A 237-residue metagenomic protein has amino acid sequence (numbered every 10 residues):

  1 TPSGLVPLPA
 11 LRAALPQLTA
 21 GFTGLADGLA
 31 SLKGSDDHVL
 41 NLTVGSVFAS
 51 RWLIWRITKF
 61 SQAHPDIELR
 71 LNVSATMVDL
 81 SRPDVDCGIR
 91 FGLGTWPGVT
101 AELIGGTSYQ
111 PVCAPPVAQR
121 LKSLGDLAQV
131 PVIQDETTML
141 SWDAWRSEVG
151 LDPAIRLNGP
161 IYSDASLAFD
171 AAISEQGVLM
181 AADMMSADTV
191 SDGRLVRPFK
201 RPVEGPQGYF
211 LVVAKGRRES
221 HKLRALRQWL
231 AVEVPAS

Functional and structural regions predicted by a protein language model:
T1-P9, P198-F199: Beta-hairpin "wing" of winged helix-turn-helix
L5-G34: Alpha-helical "hinge/linker" immediately C-terminal to small N-terminal DNA-binding modules
G34-L40, D126-A128: Immediate post-signal peptide segment of exported/extracytoplasmic ligand-binding proteins
D37-P97: Central regulatory/effector-binding core of bacterial HTH transcription factors
N41-T43, G88, V112, I133 (+2 more regions): Short, well-ordered beta-strand segments
R82, G94-P206, E233-S237: C-terminal regulatory
K200-S237: A late-sequence structural motif
